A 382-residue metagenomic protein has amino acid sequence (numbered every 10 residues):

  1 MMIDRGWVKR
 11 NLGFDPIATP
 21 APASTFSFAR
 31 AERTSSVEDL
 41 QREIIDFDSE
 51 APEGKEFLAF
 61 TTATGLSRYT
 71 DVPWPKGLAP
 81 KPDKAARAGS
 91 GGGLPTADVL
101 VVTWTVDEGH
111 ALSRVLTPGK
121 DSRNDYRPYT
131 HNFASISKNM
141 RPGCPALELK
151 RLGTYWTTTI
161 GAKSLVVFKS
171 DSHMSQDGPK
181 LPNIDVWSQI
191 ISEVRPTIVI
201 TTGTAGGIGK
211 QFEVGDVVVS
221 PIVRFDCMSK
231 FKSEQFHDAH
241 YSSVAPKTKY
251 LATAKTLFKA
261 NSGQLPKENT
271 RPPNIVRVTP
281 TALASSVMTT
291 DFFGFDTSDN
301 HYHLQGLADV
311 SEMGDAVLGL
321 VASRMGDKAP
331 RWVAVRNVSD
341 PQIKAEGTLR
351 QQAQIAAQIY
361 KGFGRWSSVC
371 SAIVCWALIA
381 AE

Functional and structural regions predicted by a protein language model:
M1-E382: Accessory terminal and edge-of-domain segments that mediate assembly/interaction and cofactor placement around
